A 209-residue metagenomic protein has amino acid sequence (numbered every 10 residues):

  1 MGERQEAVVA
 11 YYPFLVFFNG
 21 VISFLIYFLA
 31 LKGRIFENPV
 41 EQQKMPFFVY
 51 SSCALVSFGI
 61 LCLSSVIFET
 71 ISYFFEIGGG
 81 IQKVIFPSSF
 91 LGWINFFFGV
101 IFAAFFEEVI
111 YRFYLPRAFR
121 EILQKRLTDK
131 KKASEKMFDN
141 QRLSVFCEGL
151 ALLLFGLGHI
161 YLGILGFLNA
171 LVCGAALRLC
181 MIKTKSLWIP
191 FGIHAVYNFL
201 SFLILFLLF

Functional and structural regions predicted by a protein language model:
M1-R34: Alpha-helical transmembrane segments in multi-pass membrane proteins
G2-V9, R34-A103, E121-K136: Juxtamembrane helix-loop-helix connectors linking adjacent transmembrane helices in multi-pass membrane enzymes
R4-Q5, G20, L29, Q43 (+3 more regions): Short linear sequence motifs
A7-A10, F14, S23, P46 (+3 more regions): A general marker of short, structured functional hotspots
Y11-Y12, Y27, Y50, Y73 (+3 more regions): Sequence-level detector for tyrosine residue identity
L15-V16, L31-K32, A54, I77 (+3 more regions): Generic alpha-helical secondary structure signal
V16-F24, Y50, A54-C62, V66 (+7 more regions): Alpha-helical transmembrane spans of integral membrane proteins, capturing the lipid-embedded, hydrophobic core of TM
F90-F209: Transmembrane helix-loop-helix hairpins at the membrane interface of multi-pass integral membrane proteins
